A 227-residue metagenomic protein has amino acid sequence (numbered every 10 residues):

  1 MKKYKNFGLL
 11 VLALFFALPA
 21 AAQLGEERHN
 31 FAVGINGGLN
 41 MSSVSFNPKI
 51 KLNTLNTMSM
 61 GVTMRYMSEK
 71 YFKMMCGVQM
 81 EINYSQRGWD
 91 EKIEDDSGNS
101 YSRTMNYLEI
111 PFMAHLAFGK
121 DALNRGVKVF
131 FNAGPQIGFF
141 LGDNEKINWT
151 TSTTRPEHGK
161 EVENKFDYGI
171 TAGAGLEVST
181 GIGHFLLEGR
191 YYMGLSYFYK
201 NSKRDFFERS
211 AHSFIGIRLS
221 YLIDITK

Functional and structural regions predicted by a protein language model:
M1-R28, D224-K227: Cleavable N-terminal export/targeting peptides
A22-R65, L222-K227: Short glycine/proline- and aromatic-enriched beta-strand/turn motifs that initiate or cap beta-hairpins
Q23-N30, E69-C76, G119-K128, S179-H184 (+1 more regions): Short loop/turn motifs that connect adjacent beta-strands in outer-membrane beta-barrel proteins
R28, R87, D167-K227: Predominantly the C-terminal beta-signal and adjacent terminal strand-loop region of outer-membrane beta-barrel
H29-F31, T54-M60, T104-I110, V127 (+2 more regions): Residues that define the transmembrane beta-barrel architecture of outer-membrane proteins
A32-N36, M75-Q79, F130-N132, H184-E188 (+1 more regions): Residue-level detector of the transmembrane beta-barrel scaffold of outer-membrane proteins
I35-L39, M60-Y66, I82-Y84, I110-F118 (+4 more regions): Residues on the lipid-exposed face of transmembrane beta-strands in outer-membrane beta-barrel proteins
V44-L52, Q86-N106, L141-F166, F198-I217: Flexible, solvent-exposed loop segments that connect beta-strands
